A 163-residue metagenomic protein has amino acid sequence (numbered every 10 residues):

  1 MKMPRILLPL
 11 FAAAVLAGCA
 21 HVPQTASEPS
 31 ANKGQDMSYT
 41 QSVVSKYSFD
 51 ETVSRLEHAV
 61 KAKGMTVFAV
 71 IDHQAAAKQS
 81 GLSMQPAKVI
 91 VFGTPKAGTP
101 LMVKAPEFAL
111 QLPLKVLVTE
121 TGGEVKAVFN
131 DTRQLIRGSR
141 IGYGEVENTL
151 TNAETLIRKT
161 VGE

Functional and structural regions predicted by a protein language model:
M1-L8: Bacterial N-terminal signal peptides that target proteins for export
V15-G18: C-terminal motif of bacterial Sec signal peptides marking the signal peptidase cleavage site
A20-V22: Bacterial signal peptide processing site
T25-S83: N-terminal secretory signal peptides
E57, K61-V118: Compact, glycine-rich, soluble single-domain proteins
K115-Y143: Beta-strand/loop substructures that line and gate deep hydrophobic ligand-binding cavities in soluble
R133-E163: C-terminal partner/receptor-binding element of secreted or periplasmic proteins
